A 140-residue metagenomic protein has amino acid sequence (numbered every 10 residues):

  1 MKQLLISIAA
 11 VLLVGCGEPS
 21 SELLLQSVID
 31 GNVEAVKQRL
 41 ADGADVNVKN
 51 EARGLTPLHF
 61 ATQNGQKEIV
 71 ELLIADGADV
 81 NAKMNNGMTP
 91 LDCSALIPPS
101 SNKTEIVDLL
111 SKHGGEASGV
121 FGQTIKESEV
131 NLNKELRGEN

Functional and structural regions predicted by a protein language model:
S20, R53-G54, G87: Start-of-repeat signature of ankyrin repeats
A35, E68-I69, N102-I106: Conserved ankyrin/ankyrin-like repeat signature
N50-E51, M84, F121-G122: Ankyrin repeat boundary/linker residues
